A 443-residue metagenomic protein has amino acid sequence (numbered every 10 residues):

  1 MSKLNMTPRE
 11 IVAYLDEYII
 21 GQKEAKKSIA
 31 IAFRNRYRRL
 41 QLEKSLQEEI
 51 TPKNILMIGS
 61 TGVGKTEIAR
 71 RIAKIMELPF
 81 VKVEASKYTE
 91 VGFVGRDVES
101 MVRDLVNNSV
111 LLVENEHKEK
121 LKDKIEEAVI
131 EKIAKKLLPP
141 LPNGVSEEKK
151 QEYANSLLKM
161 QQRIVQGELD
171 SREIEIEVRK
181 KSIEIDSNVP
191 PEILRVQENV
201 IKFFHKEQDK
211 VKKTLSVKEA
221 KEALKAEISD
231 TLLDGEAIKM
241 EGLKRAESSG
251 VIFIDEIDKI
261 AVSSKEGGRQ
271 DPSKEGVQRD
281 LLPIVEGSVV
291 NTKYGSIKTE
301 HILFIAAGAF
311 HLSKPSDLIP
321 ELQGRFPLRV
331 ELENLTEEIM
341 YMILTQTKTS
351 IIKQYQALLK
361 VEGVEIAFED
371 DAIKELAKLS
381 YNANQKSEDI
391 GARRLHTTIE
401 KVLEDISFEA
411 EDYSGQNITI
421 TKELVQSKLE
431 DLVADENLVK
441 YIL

Functional and structural regions predicted by a protein language model:
M1-L443: Non-catalytic accessory segments flanking P-loop/AAA+ NTPase cores
